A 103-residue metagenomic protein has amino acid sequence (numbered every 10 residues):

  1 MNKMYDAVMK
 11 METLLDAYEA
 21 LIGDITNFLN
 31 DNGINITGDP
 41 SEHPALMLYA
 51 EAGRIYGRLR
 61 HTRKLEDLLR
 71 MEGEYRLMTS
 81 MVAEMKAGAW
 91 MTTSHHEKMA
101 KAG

Functional and structural regions predicted by a protein language model:
K3-D6, K10-T13, G23-G103: Long, low-complexity or tandemly repetitive, helically biased scaffold regions used for multimeric assembly/adhesion
